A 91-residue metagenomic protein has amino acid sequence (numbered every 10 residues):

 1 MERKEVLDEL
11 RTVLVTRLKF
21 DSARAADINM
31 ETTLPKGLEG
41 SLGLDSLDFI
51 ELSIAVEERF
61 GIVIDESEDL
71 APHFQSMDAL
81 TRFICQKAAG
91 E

Functional and structural regions predicted by a protein language model:
M1-L44, D48-E91: Phosphopantetheine-dependent thiolation modules in NRPS/PKS and related acyl-activating systems
